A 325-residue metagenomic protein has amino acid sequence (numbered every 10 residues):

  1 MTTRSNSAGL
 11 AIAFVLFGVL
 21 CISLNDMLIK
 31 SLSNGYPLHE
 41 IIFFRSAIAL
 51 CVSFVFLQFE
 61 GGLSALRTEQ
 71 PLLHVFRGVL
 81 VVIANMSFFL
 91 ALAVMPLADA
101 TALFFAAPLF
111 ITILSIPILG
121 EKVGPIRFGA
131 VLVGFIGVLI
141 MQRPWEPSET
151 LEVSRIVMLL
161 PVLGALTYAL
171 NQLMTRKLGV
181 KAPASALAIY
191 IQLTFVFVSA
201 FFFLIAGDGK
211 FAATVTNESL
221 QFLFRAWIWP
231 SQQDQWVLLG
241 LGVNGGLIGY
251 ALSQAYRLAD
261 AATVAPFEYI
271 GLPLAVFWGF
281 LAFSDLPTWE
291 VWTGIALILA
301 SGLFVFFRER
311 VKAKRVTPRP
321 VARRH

Functional and structural regions predicted by a protein language model:
M1-F14, T112-A169, V180, L299-H325: Juxtamembrane helix-loop boundary signature in multi-pass membrane transporters
L10-L16, L57, L63-S87, I156-V162 (+2 more regions): Loop-to-transmembrane-helix transition segments
V19-S23, F54, G78-M86, L109-I113 (+8 more regions): Hydrophobic/small/kink-forming positions within alpha-helical transmembrane segments of polytopic membrane proteins
S23-Y36, I41, M86-L97, L103 (+3 more regions): Juxtamembrane C-cap of transmembrane helices in multi-pass membrane transport proteins
G35-I83, L166-M174, Y190-G207: Transmembrane alpha-helices of multi-pass small-molecule transport proteins
E40-S53, A182-N244: Hydrophobic alpha-helical transmembrane segments of multi-pass integral membrane proteins, especially transporters
T101-A106, L178-T194, G246-F280: Helix-helix packing/entry segments at the starts of transmembrane helices
A107-L132, P273-W292: C-terminal transmembrane-helix exit sites in multi-pass transporters
